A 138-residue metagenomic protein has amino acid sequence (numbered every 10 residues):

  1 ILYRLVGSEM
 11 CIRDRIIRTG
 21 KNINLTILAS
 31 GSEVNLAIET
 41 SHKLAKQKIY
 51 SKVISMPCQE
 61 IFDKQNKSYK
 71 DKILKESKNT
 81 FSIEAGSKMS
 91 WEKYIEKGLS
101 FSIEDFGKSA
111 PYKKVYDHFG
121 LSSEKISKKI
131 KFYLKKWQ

Functional and structural regions predicted by a protein language model:
I1-G7, C11-I12: Single conserved hydrophobic/aromatic residue that forms the stacking wall/gate of nucleotide- or nucleobase-binding
S8-E9, E39-Q47, K70-D71, I95-S100: Short, solvent-exposed amphipathic alpha-helical segments in soluble enzyme and RNA/protein-processing domains
R13-I54: Long hydrophobic segments that form regular secondary structure
I23-L25, K64-Y69, G107-H118: Short beta-alpha connecting loops at secondary-structure transitions that line or flank enzyme active sites
N24-T26, S51-K52, K78-S82, G98-F101: Structural motif
A29-S32, I38, V53-E60, I83-S87 (+2 more regions): Active-site proximal loops enriched in glycine and acidic residues that flank catalytic Cys/His/Asp and coordinate
S55-Y94: Glycine-rich, anion-gripping cofactor-binding loops and their flanking helix/strand elements in enzyme active sites
S82-Q138: Peripheral docking tails and interdomain loops at the edges of cofactor- or intermediate-handling domains
